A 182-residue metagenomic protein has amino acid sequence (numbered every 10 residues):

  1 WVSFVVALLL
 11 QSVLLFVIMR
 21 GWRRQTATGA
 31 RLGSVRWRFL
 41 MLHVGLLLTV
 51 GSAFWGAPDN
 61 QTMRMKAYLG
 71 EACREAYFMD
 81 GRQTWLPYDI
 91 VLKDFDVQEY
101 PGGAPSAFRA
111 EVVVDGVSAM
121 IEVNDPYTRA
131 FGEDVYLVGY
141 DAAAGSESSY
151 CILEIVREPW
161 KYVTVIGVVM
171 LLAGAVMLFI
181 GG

Functional and structural regions predicted by a protein language model:
W1-G182: Solvent-exposed, non-transmembrane regions of integral membrane proteins
